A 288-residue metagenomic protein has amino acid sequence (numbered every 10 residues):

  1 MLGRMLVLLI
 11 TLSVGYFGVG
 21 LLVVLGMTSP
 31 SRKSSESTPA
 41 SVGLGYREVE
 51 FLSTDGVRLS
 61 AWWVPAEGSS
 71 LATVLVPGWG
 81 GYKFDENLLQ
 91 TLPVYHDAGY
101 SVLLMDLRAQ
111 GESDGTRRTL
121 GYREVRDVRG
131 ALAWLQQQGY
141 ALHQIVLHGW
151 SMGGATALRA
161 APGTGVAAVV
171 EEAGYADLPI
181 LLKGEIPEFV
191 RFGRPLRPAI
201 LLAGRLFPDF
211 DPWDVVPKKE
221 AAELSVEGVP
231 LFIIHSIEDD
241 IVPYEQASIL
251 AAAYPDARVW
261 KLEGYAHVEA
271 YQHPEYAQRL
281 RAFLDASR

Functional and structural regions predicted by a protein language model:
L2-L52, W62: An N-terminal hydrophobic leader/cap segment in hydrolases
W79-V94, L107: The serine-hydrolase catalytic nucleophile loop
L92-D114: Conserved alpha/beta-hydrolase
R118-G139: Alpha/beta-hydrolase active-site loop
R159-W213, E269: Hydrolase active-site cap/lid region
L224-E227, F232-H235, D239: Short beta-strand/loop motif that positions the catalytic acidic residue of the alpha/beta-hydrolase fold
D240-Q246: Conserved alpha/beta-hydrolase "acid-adjacent" motif
Y265-A277: Catalytic histidine-centered segment of alpha/beta-hydrolase-like enzymes
